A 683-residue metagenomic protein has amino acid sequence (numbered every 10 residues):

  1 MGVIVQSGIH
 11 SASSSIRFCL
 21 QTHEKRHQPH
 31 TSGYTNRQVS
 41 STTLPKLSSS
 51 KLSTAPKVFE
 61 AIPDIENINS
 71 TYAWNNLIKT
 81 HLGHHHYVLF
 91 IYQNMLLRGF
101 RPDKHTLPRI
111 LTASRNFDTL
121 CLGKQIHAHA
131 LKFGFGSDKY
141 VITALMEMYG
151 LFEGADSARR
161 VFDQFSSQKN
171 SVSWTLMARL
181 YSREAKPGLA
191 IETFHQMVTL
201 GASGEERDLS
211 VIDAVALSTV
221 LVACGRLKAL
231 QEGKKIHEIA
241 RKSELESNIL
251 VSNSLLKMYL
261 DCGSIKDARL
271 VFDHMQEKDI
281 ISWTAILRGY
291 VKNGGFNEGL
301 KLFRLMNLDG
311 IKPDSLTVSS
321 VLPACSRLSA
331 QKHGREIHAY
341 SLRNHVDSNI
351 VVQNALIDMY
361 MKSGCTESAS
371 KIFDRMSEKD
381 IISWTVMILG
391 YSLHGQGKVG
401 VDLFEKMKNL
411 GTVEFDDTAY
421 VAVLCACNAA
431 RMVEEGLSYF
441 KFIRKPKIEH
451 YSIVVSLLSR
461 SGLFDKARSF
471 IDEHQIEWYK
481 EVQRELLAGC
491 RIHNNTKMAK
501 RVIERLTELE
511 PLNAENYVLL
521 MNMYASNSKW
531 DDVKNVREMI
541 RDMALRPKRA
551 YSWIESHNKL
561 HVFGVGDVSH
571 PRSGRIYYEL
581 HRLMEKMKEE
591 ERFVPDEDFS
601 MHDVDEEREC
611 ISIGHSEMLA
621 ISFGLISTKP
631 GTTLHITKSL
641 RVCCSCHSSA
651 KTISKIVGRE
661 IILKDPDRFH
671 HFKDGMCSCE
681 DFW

Functional and structural regions predicted by a protein language model:
G2-D279, T284-W683: Terminal (and in a subset, N-terminal) low-complexity or junction segments at the ends of helical repeat RNA-binding
